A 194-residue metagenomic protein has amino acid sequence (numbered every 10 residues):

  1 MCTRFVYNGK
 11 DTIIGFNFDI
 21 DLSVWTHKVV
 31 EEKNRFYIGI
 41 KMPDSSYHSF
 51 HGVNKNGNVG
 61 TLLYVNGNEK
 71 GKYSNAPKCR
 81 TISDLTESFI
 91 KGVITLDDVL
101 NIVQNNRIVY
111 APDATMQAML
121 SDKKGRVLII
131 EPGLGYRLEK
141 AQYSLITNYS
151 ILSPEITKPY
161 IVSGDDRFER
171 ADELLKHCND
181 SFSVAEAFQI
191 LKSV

Functional and structural regions predicted by a protein language model:
M1-E87, M116, D122-V194: C-terminal, well-structured catalytic/ligand-binding subdomain of enzymes
Y73-A76, R80-T115: Intrinsically disordered, low-complexity linker/loop segments enriched in Gly/Pro and charged/polar residues
